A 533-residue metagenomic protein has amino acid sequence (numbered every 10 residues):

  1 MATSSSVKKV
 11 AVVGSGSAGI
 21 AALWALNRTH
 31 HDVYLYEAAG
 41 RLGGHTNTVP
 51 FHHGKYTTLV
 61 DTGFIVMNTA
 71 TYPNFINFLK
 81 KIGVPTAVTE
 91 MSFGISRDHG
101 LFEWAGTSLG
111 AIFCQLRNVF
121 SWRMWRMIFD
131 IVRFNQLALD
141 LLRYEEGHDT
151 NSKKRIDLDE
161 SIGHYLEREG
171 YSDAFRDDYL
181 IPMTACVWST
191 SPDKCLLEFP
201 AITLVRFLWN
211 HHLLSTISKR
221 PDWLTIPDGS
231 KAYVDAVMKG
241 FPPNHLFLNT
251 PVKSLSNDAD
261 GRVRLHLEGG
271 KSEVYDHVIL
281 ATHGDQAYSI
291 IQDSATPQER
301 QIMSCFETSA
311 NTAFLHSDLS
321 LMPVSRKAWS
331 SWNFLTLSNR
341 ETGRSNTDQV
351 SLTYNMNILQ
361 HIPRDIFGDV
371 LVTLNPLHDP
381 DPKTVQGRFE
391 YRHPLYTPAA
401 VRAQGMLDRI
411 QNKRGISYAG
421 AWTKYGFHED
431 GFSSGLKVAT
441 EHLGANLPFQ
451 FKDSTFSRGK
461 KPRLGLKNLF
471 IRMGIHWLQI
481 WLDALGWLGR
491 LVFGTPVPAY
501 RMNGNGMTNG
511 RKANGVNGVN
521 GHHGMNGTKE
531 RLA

Functional and structural regions predicted by a protein language model:
T3-L35: N-terminal Rossmann-like FAD-binding beta1-loop-alpha1 element of flavoenzymes
S6, T250-R392: Mid-domain catalytic core of redox enzymes that form a hydrophobic substrate pocket/lid adjacent to a catalytic redox
A18, R41, D285: Conserved Rossmann-like nucleotide-cofactor binding loop
N27-H52: Glycine-rich FAD pyrophosphate-binding loop
T48-I76: N-terminal glycine-rich dinucleotide-binding loop that anchors FAD/FMN and/or NAD(P) in oxidoreductases
T69-V205: Mobile amphipathic helical/loop "lid" adjacent to a hydrophobic cofactor/ligand pocket
A105-G110, R344-A533: Conserved flavin/dinucleotide-binding core of flavoenzymes
R206-G269, E273-D276: Helical element adjacent to the flavin cofactor pocket in flavoenzyme catalytic cores
